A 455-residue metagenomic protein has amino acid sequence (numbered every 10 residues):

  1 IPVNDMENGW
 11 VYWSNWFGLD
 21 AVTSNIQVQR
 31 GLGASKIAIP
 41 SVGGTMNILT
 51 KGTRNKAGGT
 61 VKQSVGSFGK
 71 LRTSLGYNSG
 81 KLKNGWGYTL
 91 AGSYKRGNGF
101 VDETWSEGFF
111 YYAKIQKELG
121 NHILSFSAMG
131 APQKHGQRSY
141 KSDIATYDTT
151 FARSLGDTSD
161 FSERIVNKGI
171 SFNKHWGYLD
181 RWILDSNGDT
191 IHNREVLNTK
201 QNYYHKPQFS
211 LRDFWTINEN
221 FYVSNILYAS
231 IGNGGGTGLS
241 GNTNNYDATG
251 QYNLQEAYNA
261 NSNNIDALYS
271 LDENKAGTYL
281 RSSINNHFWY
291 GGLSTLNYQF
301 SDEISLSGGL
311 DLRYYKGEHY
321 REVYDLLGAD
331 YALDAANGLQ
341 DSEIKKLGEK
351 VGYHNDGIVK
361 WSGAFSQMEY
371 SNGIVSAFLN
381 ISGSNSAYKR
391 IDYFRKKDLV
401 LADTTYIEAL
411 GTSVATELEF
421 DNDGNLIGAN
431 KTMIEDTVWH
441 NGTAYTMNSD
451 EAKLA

Functional and structural regions predicted by a protein language model:
P2-R30, L49, S154: Short acidic/polar hinge/loop motifs at secondary-structure boundaries that mediate gating or recognition
S35, T45-K81, A91-D102: Short strand-turn segments of transmembrane beta-barrel domains in outer membranes, especially the first one or two
Q63-G69, S79-K81, Y94-N98, L119-N121 (+5 more regions): Transmembrane beta-strands of outer-membrane beta-barrel pores
S64-R72, K95-E118, R138, H175-F214 (+4 more regions): Outer-membrane beta-barrel proteins
W105-F110, K141-F151, G156-T158, S240-L254 (+3 more regions): Flexible, surface-exposed loop regions and adjacent strand-edge segments of Gram-negative outer-membrane beta-barrel
L124-S210, T237-R281, G338-K345, D421-G424: Acidic/polar loop-and-plug regions of large Gram-negative outer-membrane beta-barrel proteins
N193-G238, A276-S307, E318-H319, G348-S382 (+1 more regions): Outer-membrane beta-barrel transmembrane strands
S307-A455: Signature of Gram-negative outer-membrane beta-barrel scaffolds
